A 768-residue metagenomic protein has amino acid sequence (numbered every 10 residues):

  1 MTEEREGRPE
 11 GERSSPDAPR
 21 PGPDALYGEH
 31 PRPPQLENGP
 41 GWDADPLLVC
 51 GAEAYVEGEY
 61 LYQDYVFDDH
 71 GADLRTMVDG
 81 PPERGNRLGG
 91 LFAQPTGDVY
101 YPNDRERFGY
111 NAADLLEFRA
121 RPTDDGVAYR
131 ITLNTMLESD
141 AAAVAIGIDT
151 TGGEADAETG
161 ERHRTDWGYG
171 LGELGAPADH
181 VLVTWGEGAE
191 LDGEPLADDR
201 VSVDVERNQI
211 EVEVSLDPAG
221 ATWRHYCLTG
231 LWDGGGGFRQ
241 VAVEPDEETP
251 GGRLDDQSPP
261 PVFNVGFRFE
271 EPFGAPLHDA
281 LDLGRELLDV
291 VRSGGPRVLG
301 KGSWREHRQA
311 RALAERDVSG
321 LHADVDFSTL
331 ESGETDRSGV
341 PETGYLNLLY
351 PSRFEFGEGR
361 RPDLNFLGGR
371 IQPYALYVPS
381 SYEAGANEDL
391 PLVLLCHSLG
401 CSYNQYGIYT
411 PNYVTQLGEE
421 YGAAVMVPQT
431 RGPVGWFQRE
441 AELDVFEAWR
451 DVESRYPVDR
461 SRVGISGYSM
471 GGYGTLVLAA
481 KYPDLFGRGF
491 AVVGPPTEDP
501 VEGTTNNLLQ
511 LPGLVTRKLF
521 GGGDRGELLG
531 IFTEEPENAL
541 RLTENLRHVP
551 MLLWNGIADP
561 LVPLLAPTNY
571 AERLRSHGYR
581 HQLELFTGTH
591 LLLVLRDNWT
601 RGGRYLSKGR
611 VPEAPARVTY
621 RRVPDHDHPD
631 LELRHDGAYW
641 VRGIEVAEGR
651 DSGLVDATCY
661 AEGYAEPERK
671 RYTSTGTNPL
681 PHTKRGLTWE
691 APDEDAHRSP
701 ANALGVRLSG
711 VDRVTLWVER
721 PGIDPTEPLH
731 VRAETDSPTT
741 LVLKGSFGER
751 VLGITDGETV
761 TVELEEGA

Functional and structural regions predicted by a protein language model:
S15-W185, D233-F238: Surface-exposed, glycine/proline- and aromatic-rich loop segments on solvent-exposed faces across compartments
T135-S139, S202-L281: Ser/Thr/Pro-rich, low-complexity mucin-like regions that serve as glycosylated stalks/linkers or repetitive adhesive
F269-P373, Y377-V378, S576-H581, F586-A768: Alpha/beta-hydrolase-fold serine-hydrolase catalytic core, especially in secreted/extracellular enzymes
S380-E388, W436-M470, A480-F486, N545: Gly/Ser-rich "nucleophile elbow"/oxyanion-hole loop immediately N-terminal to the catalytic nucleophile in hydrolases
D389-S454: Active-site machinery of serine-nucleophile hydrolases
G400-I408, G487-E544, H548-V549: Mobile cap/lid helix-loop segments that gate and shape the active-site cleft of serine hydrolases
L546, L552-N555, D559: Short beta-strand/loop motif that positions the catalytic acidic residue of the alpha/beta-hydrolase fold
A558-V562, L591-L592: Acidic catalytic loop of the alpha/beta-hydrolase fold
